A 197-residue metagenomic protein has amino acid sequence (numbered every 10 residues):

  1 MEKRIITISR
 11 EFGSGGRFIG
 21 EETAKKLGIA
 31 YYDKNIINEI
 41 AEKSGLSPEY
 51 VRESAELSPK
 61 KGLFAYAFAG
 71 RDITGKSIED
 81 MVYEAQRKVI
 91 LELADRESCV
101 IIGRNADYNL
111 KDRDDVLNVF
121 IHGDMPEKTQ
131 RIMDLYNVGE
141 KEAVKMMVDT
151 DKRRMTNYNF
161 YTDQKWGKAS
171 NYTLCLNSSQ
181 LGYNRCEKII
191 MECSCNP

Functional and structural regions predicted by a protein language model:
E2-E11, E97: Pre-Walker A (Motif I) flank of P-loop NTPase domains
I8-E21: Glycine-rich phosphate-binding P-loop
A30-A41: Short beta-strand-centered segment that lines the nucleotide-binding/catalytic pocket of NTP-utilizing
A41-S98: ATP-dependent small-molecule kinase phosphotransfer cores that center on conserved nucleotide phosphate-binding segments
P59-Y66, G139-N184: Small-molecule kinase domains that catalyze NTP-dependent phosphoryl transfer to phosphate-bearing small molecules
R87, Y183-M191: Short, amphipathic alpha-helical "lid/cap" segments that border enzyme active or binding sites
L93, A106-D112: RNA pseudouridine synthases
D112-D134, E140-V148: Conserved phosphate-donor/acceptor-positioning beta-strand/loop module used by diverse small-molecule
